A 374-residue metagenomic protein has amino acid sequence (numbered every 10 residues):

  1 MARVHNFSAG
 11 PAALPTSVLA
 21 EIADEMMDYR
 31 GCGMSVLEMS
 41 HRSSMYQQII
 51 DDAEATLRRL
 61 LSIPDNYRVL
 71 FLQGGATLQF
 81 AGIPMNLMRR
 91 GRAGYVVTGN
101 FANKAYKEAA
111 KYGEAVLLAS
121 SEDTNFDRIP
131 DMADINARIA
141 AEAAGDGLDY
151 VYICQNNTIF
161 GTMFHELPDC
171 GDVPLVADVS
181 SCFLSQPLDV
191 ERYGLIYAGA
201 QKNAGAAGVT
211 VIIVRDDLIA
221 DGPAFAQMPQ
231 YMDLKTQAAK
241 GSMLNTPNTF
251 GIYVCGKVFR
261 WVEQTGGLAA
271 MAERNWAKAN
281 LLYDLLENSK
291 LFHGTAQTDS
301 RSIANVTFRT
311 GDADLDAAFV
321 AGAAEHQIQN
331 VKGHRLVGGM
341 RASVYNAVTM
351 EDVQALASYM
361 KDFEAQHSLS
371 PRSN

Functional and structural regions predicted by a protein language model:
A2-V4, H334, G338-N374: PLP-dependent enzyme catalytic core of the Aspartate aminotransferase-like
R3-E54: A glycine-/small-polar-enriched, mobile loop at the entrance of the PLP active site in fold-type I
G10, A109, S121-F183: Active-site phosphate-binding strand-loop segment of PLP-dependent enzymes
G33-Q79, N86, N100, E108: Conserved N-terminal alpha-helix of the aminotransferase class I/II PLP-enzyme fold
M88-N103: Conserved PLP-anchoring active-site segment centered on the Schiff-base-forming lysine
V176, V190-Q201: Conserved active-site segment immediately N-terminal to the catalytic lysine that forms the internal aldimine
A200-Y283, Q297, H367: Active-site C-terminal subdomain of aminotransferase-like
F292-A323: Conserved PLP-binding catalytic core of the aspartate aminotransferase-like
